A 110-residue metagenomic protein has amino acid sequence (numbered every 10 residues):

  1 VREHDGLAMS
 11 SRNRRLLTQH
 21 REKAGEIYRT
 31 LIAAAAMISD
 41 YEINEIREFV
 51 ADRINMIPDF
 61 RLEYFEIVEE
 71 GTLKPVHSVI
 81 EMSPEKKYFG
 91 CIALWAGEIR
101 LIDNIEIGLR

Functional and structural regions predicted by a protein language model:
V1-E63, V68: Glycine-rich, Lys/Arg-enriched anion-binding loops that position phosphate/diphosphate groups for phosphoryl
F49-R110: Phosphate/ribose-recognition catalytic cores of enzymes acting on nucleotide-derived substrates
